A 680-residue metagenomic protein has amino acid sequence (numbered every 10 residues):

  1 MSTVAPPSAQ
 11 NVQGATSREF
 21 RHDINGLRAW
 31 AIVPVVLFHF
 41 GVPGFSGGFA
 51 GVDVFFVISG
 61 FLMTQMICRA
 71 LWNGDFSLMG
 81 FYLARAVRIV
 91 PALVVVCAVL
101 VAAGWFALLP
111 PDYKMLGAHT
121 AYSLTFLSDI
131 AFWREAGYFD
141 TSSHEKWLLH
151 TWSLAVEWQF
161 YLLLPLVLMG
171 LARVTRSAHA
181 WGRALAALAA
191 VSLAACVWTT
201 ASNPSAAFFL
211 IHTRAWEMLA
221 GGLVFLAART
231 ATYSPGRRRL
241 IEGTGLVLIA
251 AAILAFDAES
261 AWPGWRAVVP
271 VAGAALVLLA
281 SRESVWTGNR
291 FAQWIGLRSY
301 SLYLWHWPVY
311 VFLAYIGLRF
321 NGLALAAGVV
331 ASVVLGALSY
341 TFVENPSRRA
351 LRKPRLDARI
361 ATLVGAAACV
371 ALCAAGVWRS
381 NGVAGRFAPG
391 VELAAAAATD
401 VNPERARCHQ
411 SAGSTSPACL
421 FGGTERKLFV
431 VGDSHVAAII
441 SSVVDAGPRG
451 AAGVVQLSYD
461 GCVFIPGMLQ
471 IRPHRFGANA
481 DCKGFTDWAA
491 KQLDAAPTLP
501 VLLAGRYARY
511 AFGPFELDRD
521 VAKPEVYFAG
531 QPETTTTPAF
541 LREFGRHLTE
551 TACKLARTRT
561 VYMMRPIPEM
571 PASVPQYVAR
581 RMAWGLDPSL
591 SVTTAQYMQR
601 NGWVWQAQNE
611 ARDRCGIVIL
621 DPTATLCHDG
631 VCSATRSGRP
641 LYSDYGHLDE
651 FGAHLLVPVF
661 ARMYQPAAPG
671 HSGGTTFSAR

Functional and structural regions predicted by a protein language model:
S2-P6, A258, L318-A324, G328 (+2 more regions): Extracellular/periplasmic envelope-modification machinery, especially enzymes that add or remove acyl/ester groups on
S2-R355, A679: Membrane-interface helix/loop caps of multi-pass membrane proteins
